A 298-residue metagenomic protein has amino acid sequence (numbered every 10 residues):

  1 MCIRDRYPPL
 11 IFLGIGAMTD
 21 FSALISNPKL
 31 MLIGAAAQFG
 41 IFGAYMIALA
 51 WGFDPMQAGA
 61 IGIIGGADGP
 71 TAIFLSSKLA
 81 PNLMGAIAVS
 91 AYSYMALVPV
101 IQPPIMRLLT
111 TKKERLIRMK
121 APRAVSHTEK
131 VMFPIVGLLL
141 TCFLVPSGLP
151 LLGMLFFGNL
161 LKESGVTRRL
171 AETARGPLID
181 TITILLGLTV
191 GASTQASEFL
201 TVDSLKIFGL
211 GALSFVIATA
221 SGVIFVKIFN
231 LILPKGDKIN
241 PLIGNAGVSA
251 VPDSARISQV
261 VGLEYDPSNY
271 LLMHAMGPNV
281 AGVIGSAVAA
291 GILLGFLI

Functional and structural regions predicted by a protein language model:
M1-I3: Short, small-residue-biased leader/transition segments that mark boundaries at the very start of proteins
L13-M18, A35-G43, I47, F53-L83 (+2 more regions): Alpha-helical membrane segments and immediately flanking helix-loop junctions that form or couple to the substrate/ion
M18-I33, T167-R175, Q195-G209, K227-D237 (+1 more regions): Interfacial helix-loop-helix linkers and transmembrane-helix boundary segments in multi-pass membrane proteins
A23-Y45, S197-V223, A275-N279: Entry/N-cap segments of selected transmembrane alpha helices and their immediately preceding amphipathic helices
M46-P55, I87-R115, S221-K235, A281-I298: Juxtamembrane and boundary regions of transmembrane helices in multi-pass small-molecule transporters and channels
N82-V100, L210-A218, I243: Alpha-helical transmembrane segments
S93-V166: Membrane-embedded hairpin module used as a gating/binding unit in multi-pass transport and secretion proteins
L138-V226: Transmembrane helical segments that form the transport core of multi-pass membrane transport proteins
